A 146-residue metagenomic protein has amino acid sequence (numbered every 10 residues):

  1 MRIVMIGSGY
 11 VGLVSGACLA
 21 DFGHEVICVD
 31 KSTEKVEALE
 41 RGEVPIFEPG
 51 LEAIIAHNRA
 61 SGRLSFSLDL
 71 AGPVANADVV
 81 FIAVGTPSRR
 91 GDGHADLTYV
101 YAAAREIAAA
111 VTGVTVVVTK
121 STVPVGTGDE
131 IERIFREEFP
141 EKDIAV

Functional and structural regions predicted by a protein language model:
M1-E43: NAD(P)+-binding Rossmann beta1-loop-alpha1 motif at the extreme N-terminus of oxidoreductases
V14, A75, G126: Residues that form or flank phosphate/diphosphate-binding pockets in enzymes that use nucleotide phosphates
E25, K31-D78, T86-H94, I134-D143: Conserved N-terminal Rossmann-fold NAD(P) cofactor-binding segment
D78-V79, V116: Structural motif
I82-A83, K120: Short, well-ordered coil/turn residues at beta-beta hairpins and beta-strand->alpha-helix junctions within
S88-V146: Rossmann-like NAD(P)(H) cofactor-binding subdomain of soluble oxidoreductases
